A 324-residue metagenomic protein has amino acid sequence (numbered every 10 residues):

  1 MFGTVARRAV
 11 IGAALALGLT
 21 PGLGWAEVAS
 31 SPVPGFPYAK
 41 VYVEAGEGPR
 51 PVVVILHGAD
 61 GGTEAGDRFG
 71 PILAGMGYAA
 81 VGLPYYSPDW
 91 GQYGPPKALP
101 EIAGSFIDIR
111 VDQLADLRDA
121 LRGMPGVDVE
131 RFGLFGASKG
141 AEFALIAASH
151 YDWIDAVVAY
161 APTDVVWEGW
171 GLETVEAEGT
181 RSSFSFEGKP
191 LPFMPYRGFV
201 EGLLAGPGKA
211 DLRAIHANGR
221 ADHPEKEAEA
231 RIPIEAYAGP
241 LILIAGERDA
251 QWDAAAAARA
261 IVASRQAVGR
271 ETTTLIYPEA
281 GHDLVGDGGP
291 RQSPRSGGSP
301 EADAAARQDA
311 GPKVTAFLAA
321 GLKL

Functional and structural regions predicted by a protein language model:
G24-G48: N-terminal cap/lid segment of alpha/beta-hydrolase-fold proteins
G48-R50, I55-G91, V166-W167, A250-A254: Short substrate-entry loop that stabilizes the transition state in hydrolases
I102-P125: Alpha/beta-hydrolase active-site loop
G126-S138: Alpha/beta-hydrolase fold nucleophile elbow
G136-I146: Glycine-rich nucleophile elbow surrounding the catalytic serine of serine-hydrolase chemistry
S149, A156-A236: Accessory cap/linker subdomain of secreted extracellular hydrolases
Y237, L243-A245: Short beta-strand/loop motif that positions the catalytic acidic residue of the alpha/beta-hydrolase fold
I244, A256-R259, V268-L324: C-terminal catalytic histidine-bearing segment of alpha/beta-hydrolase fold enzymes
